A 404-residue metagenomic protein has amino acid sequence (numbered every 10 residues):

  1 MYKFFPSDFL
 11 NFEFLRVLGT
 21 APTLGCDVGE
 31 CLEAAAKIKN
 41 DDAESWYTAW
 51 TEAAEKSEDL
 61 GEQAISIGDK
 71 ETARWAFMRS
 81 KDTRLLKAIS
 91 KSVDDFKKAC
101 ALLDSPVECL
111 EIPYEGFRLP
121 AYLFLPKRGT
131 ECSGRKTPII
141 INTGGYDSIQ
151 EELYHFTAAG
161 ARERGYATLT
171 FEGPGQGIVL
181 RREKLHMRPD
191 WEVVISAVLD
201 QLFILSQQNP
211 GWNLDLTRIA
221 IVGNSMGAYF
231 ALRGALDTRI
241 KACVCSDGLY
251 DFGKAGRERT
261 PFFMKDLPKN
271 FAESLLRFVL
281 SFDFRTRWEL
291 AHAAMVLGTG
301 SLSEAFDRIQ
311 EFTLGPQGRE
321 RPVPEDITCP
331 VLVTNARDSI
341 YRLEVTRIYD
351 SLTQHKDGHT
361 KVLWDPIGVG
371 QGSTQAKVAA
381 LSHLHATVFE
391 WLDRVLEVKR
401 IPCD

Functional and structural regions predicted by a protein language model:
T48-W50, A54-S57, L85-R135: N-terminal cap/lid segment of alpha/beta-hydrolase-fold proteins
T130-T137, N142-L169, P174-L180, Y341: Short substrate-entry loop that stabilizes the transition state in hydrolases
L185-N213, T217: Alpha/beta-hydrolase active-site loop
L236-Q310, L343: Hydrolase active-site cap/lid region
I327-T328, V333-N335: Short beta-strand/loop motif that positions the catalytic acidic residue of the alpha/beta-hydrolase fold
S339-R347: Conserved alpha/beta-hydrolase "acid-adjacent" motif
L352-S373: Catalytic histidine neighborhood in serine/cysteine hydrolases with alpha/beta-hydrolase-type architecture
I367-D404: Catalytic active-site module of serine/aspartate enzymes centered on a nucleophile-bearing elbow/loop
